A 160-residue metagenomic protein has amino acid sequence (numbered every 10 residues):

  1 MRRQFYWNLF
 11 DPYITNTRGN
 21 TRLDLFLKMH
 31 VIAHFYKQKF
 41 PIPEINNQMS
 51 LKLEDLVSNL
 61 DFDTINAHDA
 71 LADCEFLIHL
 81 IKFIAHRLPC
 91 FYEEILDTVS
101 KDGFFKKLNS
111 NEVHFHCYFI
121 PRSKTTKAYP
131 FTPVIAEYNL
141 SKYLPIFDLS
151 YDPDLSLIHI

Functional and structural regions predicted by a protein language model:
M1-R87, I95: Metal-dependent phosphoesterase core characteristic of DEDDh/y 3'-5' exonuclease domains
H30, N47, I81-K82, V99-N109 (+1 more regions): Short alpha-helical interface elements
C90-D102: Short, glycine/acidic-rich hinge or "gate" loops at secondary-structure transitions that mediate conformational
G103-I135: Extended, Lys/Arg-enriched charged tracts that mediate electrostatic binding to polyanionic substrates
A128, A136-I146: Intrinsically disordered, low-complexity terminal regions enriched in charged/polar residues
K142-Y151, S156: Polyanionic (Asp/Glu-rich) segments that form extended negatively charged tracts
I158-I160: Conserved small/polar residues in nucleotide/adenosyl-binding loops
